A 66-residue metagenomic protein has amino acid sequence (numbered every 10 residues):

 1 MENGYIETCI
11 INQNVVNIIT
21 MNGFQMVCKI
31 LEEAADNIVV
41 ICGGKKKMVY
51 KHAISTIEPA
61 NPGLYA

Functional and structural regions predicted by a protein language model:
M1-V27, L31-A66: Short glycine-rich, low-complexity segments
